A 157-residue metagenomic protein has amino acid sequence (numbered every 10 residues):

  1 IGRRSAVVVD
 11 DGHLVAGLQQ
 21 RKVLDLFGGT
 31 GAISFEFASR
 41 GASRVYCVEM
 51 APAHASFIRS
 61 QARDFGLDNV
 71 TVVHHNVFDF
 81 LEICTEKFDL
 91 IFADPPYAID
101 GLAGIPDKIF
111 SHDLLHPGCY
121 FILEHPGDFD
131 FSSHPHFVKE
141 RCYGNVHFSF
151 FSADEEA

Functional and structural regions predicted by a protein language model:
I1-A157: Class I S-adenosyl-L-methionine-dependent methyltransferase catalytic core
